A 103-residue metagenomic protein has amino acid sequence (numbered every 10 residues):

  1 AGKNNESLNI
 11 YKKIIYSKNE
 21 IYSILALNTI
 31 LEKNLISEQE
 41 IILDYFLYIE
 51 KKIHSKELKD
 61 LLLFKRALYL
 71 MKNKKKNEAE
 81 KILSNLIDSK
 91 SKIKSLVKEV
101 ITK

Functional and structural regions predicted by a protein language model:
A1-I24: Short extracytoplasmic
K18-I21, L25-K103: Soluble extracytoplasmic domains of inner/organellar membrane proteins
